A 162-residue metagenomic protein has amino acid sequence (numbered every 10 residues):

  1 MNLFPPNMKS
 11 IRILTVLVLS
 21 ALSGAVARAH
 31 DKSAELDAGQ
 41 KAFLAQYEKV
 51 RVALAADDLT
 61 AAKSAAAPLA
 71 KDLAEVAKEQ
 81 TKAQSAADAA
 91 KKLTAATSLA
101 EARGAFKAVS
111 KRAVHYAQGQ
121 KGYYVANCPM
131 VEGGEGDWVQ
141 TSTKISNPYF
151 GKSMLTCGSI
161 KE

Functional and structural regions predicted by a protein language model:
M1-N2, V125: Generic N-terminal simple sequence motifs
N2-V18: Bacterial N-terminal signal peptides that target proteins for export
S20-S23, A27-E162: Intrinsically disordered, low-complexity terminal tails/loops enriched in metal-binding residues
